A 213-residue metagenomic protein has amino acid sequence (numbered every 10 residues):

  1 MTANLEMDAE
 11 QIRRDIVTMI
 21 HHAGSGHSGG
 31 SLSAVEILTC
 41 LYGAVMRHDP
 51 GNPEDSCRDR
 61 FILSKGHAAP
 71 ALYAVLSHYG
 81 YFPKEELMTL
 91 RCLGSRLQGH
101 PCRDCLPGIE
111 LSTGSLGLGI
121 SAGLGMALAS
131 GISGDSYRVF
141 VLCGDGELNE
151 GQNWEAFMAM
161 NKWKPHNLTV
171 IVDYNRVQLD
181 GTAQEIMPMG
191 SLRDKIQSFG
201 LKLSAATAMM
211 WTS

Functional and structural regions predicted by a protein language model:
M1-I12, I16: N-terminal hydrophobic or amphipathic helices/low-complexity stretches enriched in small/hydrophobic/Pro/Gly
E6, H21, C92-D104, A122 (+4 more regions): Thiamine diphosphate
E10-Q11, A34, S112-T113, F140-C143 (+2 more regions): N-terminal start-of-chain detector that recognizes signal peptides and the immediate post-cleavage beginning
I16-M19, S31-K162: Cofactor-binding active-site loop characterized by glycine-rich and histidine/acidic residues
H27: Globin-like tetrapyrrole-binding proteins
